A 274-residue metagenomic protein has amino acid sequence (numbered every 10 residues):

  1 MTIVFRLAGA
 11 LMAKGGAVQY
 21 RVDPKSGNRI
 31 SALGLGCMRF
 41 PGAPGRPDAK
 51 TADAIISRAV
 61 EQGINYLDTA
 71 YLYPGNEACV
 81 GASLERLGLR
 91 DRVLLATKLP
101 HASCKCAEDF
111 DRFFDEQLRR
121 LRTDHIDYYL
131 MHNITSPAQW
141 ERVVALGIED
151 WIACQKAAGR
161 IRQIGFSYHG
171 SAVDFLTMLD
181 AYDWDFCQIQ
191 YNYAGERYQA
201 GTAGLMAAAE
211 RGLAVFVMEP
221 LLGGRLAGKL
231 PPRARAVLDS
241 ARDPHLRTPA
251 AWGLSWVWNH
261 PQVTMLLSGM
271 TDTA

Functional and structural regions predicted by a protein language model:
T2-V93: N-terminal binding-site loop/beta-alpha segment at the start of enzyme catalytic domains that lines or forms
D23, L35, L67, V80 (+8 more regions): Conserved, mostly hydrophobic/aromatic
P24-G27, G81-D91, L118-D124, M178-Y182 (+1 more regions): Acidic (Asp/Glu)-rich catalytic clusters
M38-K50, K98-E108, R235-P244: Active-site mouth loops of central-metabolism enzymes
A43-P47, A70-A78, A102-E108, P137 (+1 more regions): Acidic-and-aromatic substrate-binding clefts and catalytic sites of carbohydrate-active enzymes
R46-A59, C106-L121, H169-M178, P249-S255: Short, acidic/polar
R119-W140: Active-site groove signature of glycoside hydrolases
I134-A274: Beta/alpha (TIM)-barrel catalytic core signal, keyed to glycine-rich beta->alpha loops juxtaposed to Asp/Glu that bind
